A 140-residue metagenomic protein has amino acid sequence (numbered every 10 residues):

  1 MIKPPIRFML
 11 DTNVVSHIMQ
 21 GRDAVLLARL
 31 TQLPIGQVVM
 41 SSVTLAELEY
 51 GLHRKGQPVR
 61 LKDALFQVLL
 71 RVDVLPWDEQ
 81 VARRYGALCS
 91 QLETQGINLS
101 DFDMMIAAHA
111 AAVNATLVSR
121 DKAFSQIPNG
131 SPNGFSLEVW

Functional and structural regions predicted by a protein language model:
M1-K3, A107, A111-W140: Acidic, PIN/NYN-like endoribonuclease modules and their adjacent C-terminal/linker elements
M1-M40, L52-Q67: Short, well-structured N-terminal submotif of metal-dependent ribonuclease cores
D11-T12, L48, Y85, A110: Generic structural signal for small/hydrophobic residues in well-ordered secondary structure, especially within
V15, L45-L48, A82, F124-S125: A generic structural signal for short hydrophobic patches within well-formed alpha-helices
G36-V38, R71-D73, A111-T116: Short active-site oxyanion
V39, L75, E138: General small-molecule cofactor/ligand-binding pocket signal
D73-T94: Acidic catalytic patch
D101-F102: Acidic donor-binding loop at a coil-to-helix junction in glycosyltransferase catalytic cores that engages
